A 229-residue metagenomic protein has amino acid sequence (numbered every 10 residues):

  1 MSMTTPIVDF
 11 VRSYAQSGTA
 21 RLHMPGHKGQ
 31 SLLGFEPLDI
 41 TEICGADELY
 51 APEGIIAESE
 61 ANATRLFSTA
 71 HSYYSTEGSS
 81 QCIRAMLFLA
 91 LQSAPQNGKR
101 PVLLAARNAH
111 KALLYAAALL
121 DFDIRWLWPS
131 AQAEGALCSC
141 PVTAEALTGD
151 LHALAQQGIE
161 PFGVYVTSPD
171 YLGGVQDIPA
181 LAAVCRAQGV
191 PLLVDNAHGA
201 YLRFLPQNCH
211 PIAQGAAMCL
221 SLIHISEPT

Functional and structural regions predicted by a protein language model:
M1-G54: N-terminal "arm"/small-domain region of PLP-dependent enzymes with the aminotransferase-like
E36-Q81: Conserved N-terminal alpha-helix of the aminotransferase class I/II PLP-enzyme fold
I56, E77-C82, A109-K111, P169-G174 (+2 more regions): Gly/Ser/Thr-rich loops at beta-strand to alpha-helix junctions that form or flank small-molecule/cofactor-binding
H71-R100, K111-A116: Conserved beta-loop-alpha segment that forms the PLP phosphate-binding cup at the N-terminus of a helix
A105-F122: Substrate-binding/gating loop at the entrance of the active-site cleft, primarily in PLP-dependent aminotransferase-like
A106-R107, W126-A131, N196, L222: Short beta->alpha connector loops at strand-helix junctions that form conserved, small/polar/Pro-enriched
G135-Y201: Active-site phosphate-binding strand-loop segment of PLP-dependent enzymes
L220-T229: Residue-level detector of conserved catalytic or cofactor/ligand-binding positions in enzyme active sites
